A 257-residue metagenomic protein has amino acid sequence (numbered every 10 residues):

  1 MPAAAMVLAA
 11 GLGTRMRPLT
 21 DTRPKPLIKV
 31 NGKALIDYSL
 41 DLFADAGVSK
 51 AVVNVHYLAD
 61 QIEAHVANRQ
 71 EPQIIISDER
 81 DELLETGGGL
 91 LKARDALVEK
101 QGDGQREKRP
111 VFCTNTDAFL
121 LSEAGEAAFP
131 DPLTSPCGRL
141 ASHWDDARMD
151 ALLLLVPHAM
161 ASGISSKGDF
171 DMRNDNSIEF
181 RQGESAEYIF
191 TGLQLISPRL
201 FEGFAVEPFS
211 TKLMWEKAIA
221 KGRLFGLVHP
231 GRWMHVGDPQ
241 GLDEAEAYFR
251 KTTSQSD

Functional and structural regions predicted by a protein language model:
M1-E63: N-terminal glycine-rich phosphate-binding loop and ensuing alpha1 helix
P2-A5, A93, S185-D257: Conserved alpha/beta core of the MobA/IspD/sugar-nucleotide pyrophosphorylase nucleotidyltransferase superfamily
G11, D117, D238: Active-site glycine-centered loops adjacent to acidic/histidine catalytic or metal-binding residues that shape
R15, Y38, Q61-A64, T86 (+3 more regions): Phosphate- and divalent-cation-binding pockets in alpha/beta enzyme and binding domains that engage nucleotide-derived
P26, Q73-I75, R223-F225: Conserved beta-strand segments of alpha/beta enzyme cores
E63, N68-K167: Conserved beta-loop-beta/alpha segment of the NTase-like Rossmann-fold superfamily that binds/positions NTPs
G168-S185: Short, flexible, basic/aromatic active-site loop/helix in glycosyltransferases
